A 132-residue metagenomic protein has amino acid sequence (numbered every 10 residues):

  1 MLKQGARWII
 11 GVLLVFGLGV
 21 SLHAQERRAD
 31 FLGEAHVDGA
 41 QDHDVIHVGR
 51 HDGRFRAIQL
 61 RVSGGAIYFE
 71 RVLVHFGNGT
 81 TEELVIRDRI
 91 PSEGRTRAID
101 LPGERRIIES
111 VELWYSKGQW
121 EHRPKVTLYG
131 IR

Functional and structural regions predicted by a protein language model:
M1-V12: Bacterial N-terminal signal peptides that target proteins for export
V20-Q25: Sec/Tat signal peptide C-region and signal peptidase I cleavage site
E26-Q41: Short N-terminal segments immediately surrounding and downstream of signal-peptide cleavage
G33-A35, E83-P91: Solvent-exposed serine/threonine-rich low-complexity stretches and specific carbohydrate-binding patches
D38-F69: Short, surface-exposed binding/anchoring microloops in extracellular/periplasmic proteins
D44-G49, R95-G103: Exposed aromatic-hydrophobic patches
R54-L60, G103-G118: Noncatalytic modules at the cell exterior or secretory-pathway interfaces, chiefly beta-strand-rich lectin/adhesion
G64-I86, R123-I131: Short, surface-exposed beta-strand/strand-loop-strand elements in extracellular ectodomains
